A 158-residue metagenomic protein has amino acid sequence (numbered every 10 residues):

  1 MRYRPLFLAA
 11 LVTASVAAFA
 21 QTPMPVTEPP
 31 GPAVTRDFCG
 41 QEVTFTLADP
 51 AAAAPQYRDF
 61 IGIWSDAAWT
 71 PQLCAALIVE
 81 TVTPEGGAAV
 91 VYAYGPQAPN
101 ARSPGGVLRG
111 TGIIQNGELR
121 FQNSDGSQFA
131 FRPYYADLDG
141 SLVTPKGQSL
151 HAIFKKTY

Functional and structural regions predicted by a protein language model:
M1-F7: Bacterial N-terminal signal peptides that target proteins for export
S15-A17: N-terminal signal peptide c-region/cleavage motif recognized by signal peptidases
P23-Y135, D139-Y158: Central antiparallel beta-sheet cores of small beta-barrel/beta-sandwich binding domains
